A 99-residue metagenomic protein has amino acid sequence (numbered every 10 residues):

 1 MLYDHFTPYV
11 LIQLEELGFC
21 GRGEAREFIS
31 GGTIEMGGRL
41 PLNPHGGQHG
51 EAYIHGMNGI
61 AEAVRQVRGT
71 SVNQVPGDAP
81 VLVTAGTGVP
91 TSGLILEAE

Functional and structural regions predicted by a protein language model:
M1-E99: Claisen-condensing/thiolase-fold acyl-transfer catalytic domains that form or cleave C-C bonds in fatty acid
